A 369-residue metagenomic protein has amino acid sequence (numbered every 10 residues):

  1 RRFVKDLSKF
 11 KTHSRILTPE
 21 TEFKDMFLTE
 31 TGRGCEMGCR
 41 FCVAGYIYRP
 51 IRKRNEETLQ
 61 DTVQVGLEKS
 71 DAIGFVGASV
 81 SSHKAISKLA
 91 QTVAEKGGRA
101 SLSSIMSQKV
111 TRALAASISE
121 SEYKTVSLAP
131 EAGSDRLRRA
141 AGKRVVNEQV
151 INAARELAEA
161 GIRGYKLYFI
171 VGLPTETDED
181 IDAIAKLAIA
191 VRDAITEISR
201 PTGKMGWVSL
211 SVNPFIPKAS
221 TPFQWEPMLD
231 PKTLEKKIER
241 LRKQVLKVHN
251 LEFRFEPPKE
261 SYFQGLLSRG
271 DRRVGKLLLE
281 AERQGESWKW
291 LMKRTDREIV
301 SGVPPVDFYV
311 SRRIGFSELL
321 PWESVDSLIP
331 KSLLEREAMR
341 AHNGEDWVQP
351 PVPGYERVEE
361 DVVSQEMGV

Functional and structural regions predicted by a protein language model:
R1-K53, E280, W288-F316, P321 (+2 more regions): Acidic, low-complexity intrinsically disordered segments
K24-L28, R40-R49, S70-V76, G133-A140 (+4 more regions): Glycine- and acidic
R33, R49-Q64, S209: Non-heme iron-sulfur electron-transfer modules
G34-C35, C39, L59, L102 (+3 more regions): Conserved structural-core and active-site-/substrate-pathway-adjacent residues in large, well-folded domains of enzymes
M37, K84-I86, A113-L114, R136-A141 (+4 more regions): Flexible glycine/acidic-rich beta-alpha junction loops that bind and position SAM and/or redox cofactors in anaerobic
D61-S209: Conserved SAM/AdoMet-binding glycine-rich loop
R155-A160, Y168, P217, K232-L234 (+1 more regions): Long C-terminal interaction/binding lobes of large macromolecular proteins
Q244-V369: Radical SAM enzyme core and accessory elements
